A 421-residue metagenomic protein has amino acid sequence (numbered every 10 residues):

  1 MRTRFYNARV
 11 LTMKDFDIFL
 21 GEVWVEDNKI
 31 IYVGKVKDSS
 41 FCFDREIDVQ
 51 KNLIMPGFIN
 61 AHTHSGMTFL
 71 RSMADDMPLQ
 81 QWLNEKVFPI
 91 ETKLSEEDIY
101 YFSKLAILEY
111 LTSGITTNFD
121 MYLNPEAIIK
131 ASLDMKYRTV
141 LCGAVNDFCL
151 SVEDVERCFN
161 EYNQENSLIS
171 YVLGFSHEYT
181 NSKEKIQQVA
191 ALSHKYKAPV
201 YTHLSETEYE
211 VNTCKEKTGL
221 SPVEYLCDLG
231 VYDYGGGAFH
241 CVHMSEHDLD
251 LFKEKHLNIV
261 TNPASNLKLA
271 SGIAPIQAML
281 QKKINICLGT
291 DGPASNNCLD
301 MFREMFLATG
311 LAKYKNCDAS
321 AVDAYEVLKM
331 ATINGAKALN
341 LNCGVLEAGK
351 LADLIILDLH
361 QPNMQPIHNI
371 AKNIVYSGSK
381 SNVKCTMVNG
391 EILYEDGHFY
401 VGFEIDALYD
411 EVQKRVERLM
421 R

Functional and structural regions predicted by a protein language model:
M1-G21, V25-E26, I31, S39-F41 (+1 more regions): Active-site microenvironment of metallo-dependent hydrolases
R2-Y6, S40-Q80, K104, L108-T112: Replace "His-x-His-based motif
A8, V23, N28, K51 (+14 more regions): Divalent metal-coordination and catalytic microenvironments
F69-Y101, M135-G143, E208-G235, K255-N258 (+1 more regions): Active-site gating loops and adjacent loop-to-helix segments of metal-dependent hydrolytic enzymes
R71-Y137, E156-E165, V412-R421: Alpha-helical scaffold segments that flank or form the walls of functional sites
A127-S245: Metal-coordinating catalytic core of metallo-dependent amide/deamination hydrolases
E208-L220, D248-F252, A270-M279, N296-K313: Histidine/acidic-residue-rich catalytic or RNA/ligand-binding cores of hydrolases and nuclease-related proteins
D228-G235, Q277-H360, S377-K380: His/Asp/Glu-enriched, well-ordered alpha-helical/loop segment that forms or immediately abuts the divalent-metal
